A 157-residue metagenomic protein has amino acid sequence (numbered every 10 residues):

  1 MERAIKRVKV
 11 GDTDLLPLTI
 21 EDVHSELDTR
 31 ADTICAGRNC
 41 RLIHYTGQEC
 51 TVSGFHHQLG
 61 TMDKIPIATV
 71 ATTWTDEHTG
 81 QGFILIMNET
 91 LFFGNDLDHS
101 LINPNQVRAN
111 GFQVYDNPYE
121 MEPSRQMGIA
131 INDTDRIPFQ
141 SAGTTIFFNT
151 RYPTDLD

Functional and structural regions predicted by a protein language model:
M1-L27, T72, D76, N117-E120 (+1 more regions): Active-site or ligand-binding cleft "flap/edge" segments
R7-H56, N88-N103: Aspartyl protease active-site motif detector
Y45-E49, D63-D157: Aspartic protease core domain of the pepsin/retropepsin superfamily
